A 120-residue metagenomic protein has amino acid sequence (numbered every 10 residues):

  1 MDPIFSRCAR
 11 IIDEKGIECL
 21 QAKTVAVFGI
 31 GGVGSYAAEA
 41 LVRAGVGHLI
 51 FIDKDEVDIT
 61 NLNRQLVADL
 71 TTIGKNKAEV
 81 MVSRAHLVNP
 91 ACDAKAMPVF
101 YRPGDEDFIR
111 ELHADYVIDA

Functional and structural regions predicted by a protein language model:
M1-V25: N-terminal charged helix/coil linker that caps or initiates catalytic domains
Q21, G45, L112-H113: Residue-level preference for short coil/turn positions at secondary-structure junctions
V27-G29, I52: Conserved N-terminal Rossmann-fold NAD(P)-binding element of oxidoreductases
V33: Hydrophobic/small residue at the entry helix of a nucleotide-binding pocket
L41: Aromatic pocket-lining residues of Rossmann-like dinucleotide-binding sites
V46-N89: Glycine-rich phosphate-binding loop and adjoining beta1-alpha1-beta2 segment of Rossmann-like nucleotide-binding folds
G74-A120: A structured beta-alpha segment of the ubiquitous adenosine-cofactor-binding alpha/beta core
